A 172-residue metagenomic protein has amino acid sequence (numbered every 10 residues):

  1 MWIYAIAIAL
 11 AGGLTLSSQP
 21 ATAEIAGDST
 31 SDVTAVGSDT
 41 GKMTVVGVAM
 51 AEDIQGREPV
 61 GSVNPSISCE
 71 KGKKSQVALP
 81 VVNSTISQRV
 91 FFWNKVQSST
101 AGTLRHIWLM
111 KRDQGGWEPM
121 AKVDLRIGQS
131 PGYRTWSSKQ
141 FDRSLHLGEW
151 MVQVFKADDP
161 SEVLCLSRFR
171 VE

Functional and structural regions predicted by a protein language model:
M1-A21: Sec-dependent N-terminal signal peptides
I25-V90, E172: Short, compositionally biased P/S/T/A/G/V-rich stretches that sit at domain boundaries
S62, S98-G102: Short proline/glycine-enriched turn/loop motifs at strand-loop junctions of beta-rich domains
F91-Q97: Short edge beta-strand/loop segments characteristic of extracellular beta-sandwich folds
H106-R112, V154: Conserved aromatic beta-strand anchor motif in extracellular beta-sandwich/beta-rich domains
E118-S130: Solvent-exposed serine/threonine-rich low-complexity stretches and specific carbohydrate-binding patches
Q129-K139: Aromatic sugar-binding surface patches on proteins that engage polysaccharides or sugar-phosphate polymers
F141-L145, M151-R168: Short, exposed beta-strand-loop hairpins at the edges of beta-sheets in extracellular/periplasmic proteins
